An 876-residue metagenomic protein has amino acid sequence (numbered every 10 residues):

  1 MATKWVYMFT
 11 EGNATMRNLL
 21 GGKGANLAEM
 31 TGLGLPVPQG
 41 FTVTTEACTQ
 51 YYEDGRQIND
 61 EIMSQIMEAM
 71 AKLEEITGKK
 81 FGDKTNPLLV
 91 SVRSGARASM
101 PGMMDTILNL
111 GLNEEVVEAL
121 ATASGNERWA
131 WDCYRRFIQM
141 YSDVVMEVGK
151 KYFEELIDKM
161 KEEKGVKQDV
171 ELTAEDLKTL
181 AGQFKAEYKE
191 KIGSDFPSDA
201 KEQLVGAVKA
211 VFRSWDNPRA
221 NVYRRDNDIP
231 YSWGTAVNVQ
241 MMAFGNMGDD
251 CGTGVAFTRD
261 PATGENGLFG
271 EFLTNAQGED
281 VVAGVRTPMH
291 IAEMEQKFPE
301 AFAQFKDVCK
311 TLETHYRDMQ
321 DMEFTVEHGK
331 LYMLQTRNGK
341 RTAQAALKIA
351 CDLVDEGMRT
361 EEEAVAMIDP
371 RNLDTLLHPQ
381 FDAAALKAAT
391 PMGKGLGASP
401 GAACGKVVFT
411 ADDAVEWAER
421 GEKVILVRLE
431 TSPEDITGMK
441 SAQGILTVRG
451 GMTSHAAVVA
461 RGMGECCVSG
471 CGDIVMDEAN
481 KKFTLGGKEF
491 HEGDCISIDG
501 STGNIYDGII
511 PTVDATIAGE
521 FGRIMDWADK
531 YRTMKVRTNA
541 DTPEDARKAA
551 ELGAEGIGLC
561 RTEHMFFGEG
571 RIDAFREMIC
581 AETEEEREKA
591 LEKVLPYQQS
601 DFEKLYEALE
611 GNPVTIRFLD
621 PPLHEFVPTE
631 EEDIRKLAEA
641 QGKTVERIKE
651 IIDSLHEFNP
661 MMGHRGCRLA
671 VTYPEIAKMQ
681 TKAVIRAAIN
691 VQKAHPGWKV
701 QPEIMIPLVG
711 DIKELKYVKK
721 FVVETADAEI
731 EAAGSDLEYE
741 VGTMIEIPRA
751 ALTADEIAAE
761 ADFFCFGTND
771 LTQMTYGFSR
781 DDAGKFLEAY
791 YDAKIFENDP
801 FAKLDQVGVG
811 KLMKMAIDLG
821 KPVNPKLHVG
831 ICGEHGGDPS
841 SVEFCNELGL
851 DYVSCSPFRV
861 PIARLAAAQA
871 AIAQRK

Functional and structural regions predicted by a protein language model:
M1-A389, E416, E422-I425, S432-T437 (+11 more regions): Nucleotide/phosphate-binding sheet-loop regions of phosphoryl- and nucleotidyl-transfer enzymes
N13-M16, S399-S441, V809-V823: C-terminal accessory/binding modules appended to enzymatic or scaffolding proteins
F41, V448-G450, S469-G472, C560 (+2 more regions): Short beta->alpha connector loops at strand-helix junctions that form conserved, small/polar/Pro-enriched
M67-E68, D226-I229, V365-W417, E422-V424 (+6 more regions): Long, charged amphipathic helices and adjacent flexible linkers at domain junctions
R93-S94, I517, W527-K876: Conserved alpha/beta-domain cores
N238, V408, I425-V427, L446 (+3 more regions): Structural motif
K330-Y332, L429-K440, G444, M452-V458 (+6 more regions): Glycine-rich phosphate/ribose-binding loops and adjacent secondary-structure elements that form binding surfaces
